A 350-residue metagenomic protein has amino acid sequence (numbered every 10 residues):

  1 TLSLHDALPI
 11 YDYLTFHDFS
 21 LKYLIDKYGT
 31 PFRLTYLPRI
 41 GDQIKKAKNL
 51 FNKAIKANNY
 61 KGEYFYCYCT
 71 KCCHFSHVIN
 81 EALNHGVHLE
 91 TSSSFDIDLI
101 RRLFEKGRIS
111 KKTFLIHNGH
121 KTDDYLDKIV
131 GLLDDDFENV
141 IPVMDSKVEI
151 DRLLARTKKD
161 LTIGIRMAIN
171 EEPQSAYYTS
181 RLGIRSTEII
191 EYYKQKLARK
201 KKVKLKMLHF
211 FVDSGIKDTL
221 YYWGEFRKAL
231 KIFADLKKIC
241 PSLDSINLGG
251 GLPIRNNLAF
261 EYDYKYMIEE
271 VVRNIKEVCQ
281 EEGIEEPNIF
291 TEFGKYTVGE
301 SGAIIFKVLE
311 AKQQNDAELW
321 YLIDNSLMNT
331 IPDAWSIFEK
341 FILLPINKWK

Functional and structural regions predicted by a protein language model:
T1-L8: Short, small-residue-biased leader/transition segments that mark boundaries at the very start of proteins
D12-F19: N-terminal glycine-rich anion-binding loops that anchor highly charged ligand groups
S20-K22, D26-F51: An N-cap/entry alpha-helix motif that binds or orients negatively charged groups
F65-S245, I254: Active-site-proximal beta-alpha core segment in soluble small-molecule metabolic enzymes
D213, I246-N256, T291-K295: Glycine-rich beta-strand-to-loop/alpha-helix junction loops that act as flexible
D218-G224, R255-M267, V298-E310: Short glycine/threonine-rich loop-to-helix capping motif typified by GTGT followed within a few residues by an Asp-Pro
W223-I246, L258-N288: Catalytic cores of soluble, metal-dependent hydrolases
E270, K276-Q280, I284-K350: Charged (often Lys/Glu-rich) extended helix/loop segments that serve as interaction or gating elements
